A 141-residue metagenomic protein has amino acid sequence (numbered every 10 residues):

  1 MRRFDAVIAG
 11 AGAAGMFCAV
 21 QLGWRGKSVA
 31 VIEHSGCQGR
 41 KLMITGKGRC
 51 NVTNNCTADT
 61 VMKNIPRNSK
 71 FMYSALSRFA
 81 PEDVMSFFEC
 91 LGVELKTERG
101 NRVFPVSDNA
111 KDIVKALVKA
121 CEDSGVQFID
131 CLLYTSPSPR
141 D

Functional and structural regions predicted by a protein language model:
A6-A30: N-terminal Rossmann-like FAD-binding beta1-loop-alpha1 element of flavoenzymes
W24-L42: Glycine-rich FAD pyrophosphate-binding loop
R49-L95: Glycine-rich active-site loop/strand segments that organize a redox cofactor
Y73-F79, N101-V118: Short beta-strand to alpha-helix junction loop
S124-L132: A conserved beta-strand/loop element that lines the FAD pocket in flavoprotein oxidoreductases
Y134-D141: Conserved small/polar residues in nucleotide/adenosyl-binding loops
